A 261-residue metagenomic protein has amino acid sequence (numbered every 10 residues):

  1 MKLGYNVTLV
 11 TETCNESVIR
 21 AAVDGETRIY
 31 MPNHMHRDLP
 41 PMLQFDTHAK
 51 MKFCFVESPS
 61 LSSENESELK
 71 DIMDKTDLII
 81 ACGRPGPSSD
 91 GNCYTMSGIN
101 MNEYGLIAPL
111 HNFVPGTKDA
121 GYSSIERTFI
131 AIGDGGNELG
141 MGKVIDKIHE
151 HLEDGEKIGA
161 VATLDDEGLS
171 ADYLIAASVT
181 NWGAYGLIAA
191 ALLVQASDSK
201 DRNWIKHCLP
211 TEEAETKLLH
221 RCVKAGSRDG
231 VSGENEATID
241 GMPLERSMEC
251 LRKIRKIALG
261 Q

Functional and structural regions predicted by a protein language model:
Y5, K118-F129: A short helix->loop->beta-strand "cap" motif at the edges of active sites that frequently abuts
N6-C14: Short internal beta-strands
N15-A21, L139-G140: Short, charged/polar "capping" segments at the starts of alpha-helices and the immediately preceding loops
E16, N65, L69, E103-L110 (+3 more regions): Generic structural signal for well-ordered, non-membrane alpha-helical segments in soluble metabolic enzymes
I19-G116: An acidic, phosphate/nucleotide-engaging active-site surface
R84-G86, G133-N137: Glycine-rich beta-alpha junction loops
G135-Q261: C-terminal functional extensions of proteins
